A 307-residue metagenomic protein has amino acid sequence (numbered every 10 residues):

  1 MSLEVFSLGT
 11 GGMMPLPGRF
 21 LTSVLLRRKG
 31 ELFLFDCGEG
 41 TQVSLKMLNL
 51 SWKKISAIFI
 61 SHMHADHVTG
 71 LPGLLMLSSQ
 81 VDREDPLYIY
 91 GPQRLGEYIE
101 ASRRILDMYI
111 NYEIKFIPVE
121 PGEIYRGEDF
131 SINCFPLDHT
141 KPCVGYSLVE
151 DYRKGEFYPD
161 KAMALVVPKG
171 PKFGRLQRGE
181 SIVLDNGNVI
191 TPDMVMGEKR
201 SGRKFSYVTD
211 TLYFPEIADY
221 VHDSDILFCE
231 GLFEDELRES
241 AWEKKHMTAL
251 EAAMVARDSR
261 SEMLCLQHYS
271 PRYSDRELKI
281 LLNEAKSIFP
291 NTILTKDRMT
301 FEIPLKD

Functional and structural regions predicted by a protein language model:
M1-L48, E84-P86, Y146-L148, G155 (+2 more regions): Conserved beta-strand hairpin/beta-sheet module of binuclear metal-dependent hydrolase folds, prominently
V5, V24, D36, L45 (+10 more regions): Divalent metal-coordination and catalytic microenvironments
P15-L16, F130-Y207, T211-Y220, I226: Active-site-proximal loop/helix segment associated with metal-binding centers of metalloenzymes
F35-G38, I55-M63, G91-P92, S206-T211 (+3 more regions): Active-site neighborhood of phospho(di)ester-bond hydrolases with catalytic His/Asp-centered motifs
G40-Y90, K115-P118: Active-site metal-binding motif and surrounding structural segment of the metallo-beta-lactamase
G70-L77, S102, S274-E284: Metal-dependent catalytic neighborhoods of phosphoester/phosphodiester hydrolases
R83-E120, R272: Active-site neighborhood of divalent metal-dependent phosphoester bond hydrolases
P121, Y213-D307: Binuclear metal-ion centers of metallo-dependent hydrolases, dominated by the metallo-beta-lactamase
